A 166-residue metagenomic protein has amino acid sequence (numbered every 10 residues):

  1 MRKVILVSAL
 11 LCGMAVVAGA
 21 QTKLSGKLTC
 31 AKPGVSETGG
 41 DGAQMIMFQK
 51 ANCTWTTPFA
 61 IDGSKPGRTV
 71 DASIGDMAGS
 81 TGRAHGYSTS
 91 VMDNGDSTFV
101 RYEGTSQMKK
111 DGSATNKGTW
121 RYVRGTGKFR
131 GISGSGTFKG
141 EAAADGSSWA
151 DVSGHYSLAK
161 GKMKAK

Functional and structural regions predicted by a protein language model:
M1-V4: Positively charged n-region of N-terminal signal peptides that target proteins for export
A9-A18: Hydrophobic h-region of N-terminal signal peptides that target proteins for export in Gram-negative bacteria
G19-K166: Beta-strand-enriched cores of mature, soluble protein domains
